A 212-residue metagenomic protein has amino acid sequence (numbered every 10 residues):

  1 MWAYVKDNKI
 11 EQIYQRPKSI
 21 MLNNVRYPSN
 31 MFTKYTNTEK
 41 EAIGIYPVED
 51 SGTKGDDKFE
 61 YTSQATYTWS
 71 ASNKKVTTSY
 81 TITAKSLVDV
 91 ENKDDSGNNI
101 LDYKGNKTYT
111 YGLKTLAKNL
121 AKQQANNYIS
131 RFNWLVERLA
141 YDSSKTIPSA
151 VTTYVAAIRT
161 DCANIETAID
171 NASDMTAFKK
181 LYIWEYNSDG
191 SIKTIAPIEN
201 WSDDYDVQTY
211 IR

Functional and structural regions predicted by a protein language model:
M1-R212: A preference for well-ordered globular domain cores that mediate specific macromolecular interactions or catalysis
